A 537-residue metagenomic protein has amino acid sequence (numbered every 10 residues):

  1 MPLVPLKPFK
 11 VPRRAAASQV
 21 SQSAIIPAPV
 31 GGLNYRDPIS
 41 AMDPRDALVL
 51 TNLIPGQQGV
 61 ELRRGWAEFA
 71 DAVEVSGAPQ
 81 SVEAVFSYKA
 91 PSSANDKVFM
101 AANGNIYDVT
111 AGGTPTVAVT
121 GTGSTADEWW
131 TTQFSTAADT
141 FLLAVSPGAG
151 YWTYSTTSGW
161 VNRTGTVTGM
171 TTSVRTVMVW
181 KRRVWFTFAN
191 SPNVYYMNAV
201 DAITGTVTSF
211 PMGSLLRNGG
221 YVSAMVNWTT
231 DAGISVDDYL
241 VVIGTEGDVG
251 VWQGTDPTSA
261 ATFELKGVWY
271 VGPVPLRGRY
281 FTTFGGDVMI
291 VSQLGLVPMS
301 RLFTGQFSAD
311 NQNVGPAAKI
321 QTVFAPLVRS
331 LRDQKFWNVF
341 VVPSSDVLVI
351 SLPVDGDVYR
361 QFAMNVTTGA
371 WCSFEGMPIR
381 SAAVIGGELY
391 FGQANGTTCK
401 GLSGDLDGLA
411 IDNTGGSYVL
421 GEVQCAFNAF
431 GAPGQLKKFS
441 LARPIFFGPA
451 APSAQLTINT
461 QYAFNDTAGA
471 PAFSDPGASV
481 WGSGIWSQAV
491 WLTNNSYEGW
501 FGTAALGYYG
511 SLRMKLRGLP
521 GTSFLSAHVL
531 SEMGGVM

Functional and structural regions predicted by a protein language model:
P2-T114, T122-A138, V271-D287, Q293-M537: Beta-sheet repeat architectures centered on beta-propellers
F69-G77, P115-T122, W160-V167, F210-L216 (+1 more regions): A short beta-strand motif characteristic of beta-propeller blades
A101-A102, S146-P147, F188-A189, G244-T245 (+2 more regions): Structural signature of WD-repeat beta-propellers
G113-V117, S158-N162, A202-T208, P257-K266 (+2 more regions): Beta-strand initiation motifs
T156-W180: Asp-box/WD-like beta-propeller blade repeats and closely related beta-sheet repeat scaffolds
V177-S223, W228-I234: Solenoidal tandem-repeat scaffolds enriched in leucines and small polar residues
V200, E246-D248, Q361-N365: Beta-propeller blade signature
D238, V242-V271: Surface-exposed extracellular loop regions of Gram-negative outer-membrane beta-barrel proteins
